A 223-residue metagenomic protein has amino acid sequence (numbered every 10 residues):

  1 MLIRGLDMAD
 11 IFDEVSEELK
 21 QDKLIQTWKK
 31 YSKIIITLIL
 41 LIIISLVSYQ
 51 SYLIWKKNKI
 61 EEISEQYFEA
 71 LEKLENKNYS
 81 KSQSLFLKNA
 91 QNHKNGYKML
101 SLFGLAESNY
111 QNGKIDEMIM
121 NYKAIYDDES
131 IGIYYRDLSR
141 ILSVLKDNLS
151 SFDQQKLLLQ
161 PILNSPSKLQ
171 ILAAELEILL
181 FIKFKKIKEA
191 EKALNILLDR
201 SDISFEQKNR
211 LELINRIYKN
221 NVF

Functional and structural regions predicted by a protein language model:
L2-I43: N-terminal positive-inside, membrane-proximal cytosolic segments immediately preceding the first
A9-S16, E72, K98, D127-D128: Acidic, proline/glycine-rich low-complexity intrinsically disordered segments
I44-F68: Transmembrane signal-anchor/signal-peptide helices with a preference for the extracytoplasmic
I54-W55, A90-H93, D127-S130: Flexible helix-coil transition and linker loops at the boundaries of alpha-helical arrays
K57-S64, S80-Q83, D153, L172: Amphipathic alpha-helical repeat elements characteristic of tetratricopeptide repeat
Y67-L100: Short extracytoplasmic
G96, L102-F103, Y110-F223: Soluble extracytoplasmic domains of inner/organellar membrane proteins
